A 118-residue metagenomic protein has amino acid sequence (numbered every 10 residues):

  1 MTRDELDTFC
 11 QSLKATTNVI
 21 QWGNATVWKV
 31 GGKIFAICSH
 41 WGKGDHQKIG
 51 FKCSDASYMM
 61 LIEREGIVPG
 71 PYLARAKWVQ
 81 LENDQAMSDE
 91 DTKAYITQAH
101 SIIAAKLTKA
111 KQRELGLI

Functional and structural regions predicted by a protein language model:
M1-I118: Charge-dense, helix-prone N-terminal extensions
